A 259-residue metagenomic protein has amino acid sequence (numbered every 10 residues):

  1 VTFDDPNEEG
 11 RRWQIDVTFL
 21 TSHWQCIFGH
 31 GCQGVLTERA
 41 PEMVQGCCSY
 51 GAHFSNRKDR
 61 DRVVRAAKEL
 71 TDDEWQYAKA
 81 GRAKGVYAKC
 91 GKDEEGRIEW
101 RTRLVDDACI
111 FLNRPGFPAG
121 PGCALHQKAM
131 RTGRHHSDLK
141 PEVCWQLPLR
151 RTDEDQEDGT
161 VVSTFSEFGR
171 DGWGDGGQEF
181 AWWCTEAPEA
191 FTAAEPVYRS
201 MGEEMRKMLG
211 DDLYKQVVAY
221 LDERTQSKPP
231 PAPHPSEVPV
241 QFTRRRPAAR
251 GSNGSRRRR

Functional and structural regions predicted by a protein language model:
V1-R259: Short loop/turn segments that flank or connect secondary-structure elements
